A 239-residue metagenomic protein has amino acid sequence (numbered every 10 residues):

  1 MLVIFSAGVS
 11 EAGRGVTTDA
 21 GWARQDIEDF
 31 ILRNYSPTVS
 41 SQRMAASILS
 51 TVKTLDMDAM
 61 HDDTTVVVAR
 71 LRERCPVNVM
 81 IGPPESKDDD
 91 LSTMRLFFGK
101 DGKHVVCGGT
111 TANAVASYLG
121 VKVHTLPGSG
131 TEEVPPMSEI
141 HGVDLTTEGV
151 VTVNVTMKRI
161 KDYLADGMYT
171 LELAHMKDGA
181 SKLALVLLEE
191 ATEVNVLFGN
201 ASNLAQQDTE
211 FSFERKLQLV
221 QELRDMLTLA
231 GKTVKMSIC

Functional and structural regions predicted by a protein language model:
L2-T51, L204-Q207: Active-site-proximal, acidic helix/loop segment immediately C-terminal to a metal-coordinating Asp/Glu
L49, K53, A184-L185: Generic structural signal for well-ordered alpha-helical scaffold segments
T54-A59: Short proline/glycine-enriched turn/loop segments at secondary-structure junctions
M60-H61, E190: A short, structural micro-pattern
D62-V66: Short hydrophobic/aromatic beta-strand or adjacent loop that forms the aromatic wall/cage of a ligand/substrate-binding
V67-R72: Short hydrophobic alpha-helical segments used for membrane anchoring or interfacial signaling
E73-K103, A112, A116-C239: Non-transmembrane, aqueous-exposed alpha-helical and coiled segments at domain scale
